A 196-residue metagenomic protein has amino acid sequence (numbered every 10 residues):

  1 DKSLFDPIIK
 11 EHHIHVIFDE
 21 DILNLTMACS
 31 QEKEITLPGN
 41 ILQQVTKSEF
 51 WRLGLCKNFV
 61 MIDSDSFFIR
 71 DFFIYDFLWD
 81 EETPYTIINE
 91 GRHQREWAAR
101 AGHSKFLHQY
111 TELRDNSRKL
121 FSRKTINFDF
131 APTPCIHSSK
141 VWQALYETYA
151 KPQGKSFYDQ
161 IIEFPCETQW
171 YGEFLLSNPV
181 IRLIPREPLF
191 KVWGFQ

Functional and structural regions predicted by a protein language model:
D1, I14, T83-T86: Hydrophobic beta-strand segments of well-ordered beta-sheets in folded domains
K2-S3, D21-N24, D65-I69, F73-Y75 (+3 more regions): Short, solvent-exposed loop/turn segments at secondary-structure junctions
L4-L53: Active-site-proximal specificity loops/subdomain of glycosyltransferases
T36-Q43, A131-C135, Q160-P165: Aromatic-acidic/polar surface patches that form glycan- and anion
T46-I88: GT-A fold catalytic core of metal-dependent nucleotide-sugar glycosyltransferases, centered on the diacidic
F72-I161: Conserved catalytic core of nucleotide-sugar-dependent glycosyltransferases
L145-Q196: A glycosyltransferase accessory/donor-loop signature
